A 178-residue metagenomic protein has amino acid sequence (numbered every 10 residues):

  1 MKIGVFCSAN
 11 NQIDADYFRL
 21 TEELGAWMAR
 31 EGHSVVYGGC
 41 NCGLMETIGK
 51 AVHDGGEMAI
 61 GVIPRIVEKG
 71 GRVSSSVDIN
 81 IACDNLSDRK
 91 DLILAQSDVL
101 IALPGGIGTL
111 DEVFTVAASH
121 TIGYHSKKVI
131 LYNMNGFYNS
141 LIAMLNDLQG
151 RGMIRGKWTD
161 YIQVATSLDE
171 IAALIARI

Functional and structural regions predicted by a protein language model:
M1-Q96, M134-A176: A cross-family phosphate/adenosyl-ligand binding-site feature
A59, Y124-K127: Short, structured loop/turn "capping" segments at alpha-beta junctions
D88-G123, I130: Active-site/ligand-binding-proximal alpha/beta "capping" segment
K127-N135: Short loop-to-beta-strand entry elements in the cores of soluble alpha/beta enzymes
